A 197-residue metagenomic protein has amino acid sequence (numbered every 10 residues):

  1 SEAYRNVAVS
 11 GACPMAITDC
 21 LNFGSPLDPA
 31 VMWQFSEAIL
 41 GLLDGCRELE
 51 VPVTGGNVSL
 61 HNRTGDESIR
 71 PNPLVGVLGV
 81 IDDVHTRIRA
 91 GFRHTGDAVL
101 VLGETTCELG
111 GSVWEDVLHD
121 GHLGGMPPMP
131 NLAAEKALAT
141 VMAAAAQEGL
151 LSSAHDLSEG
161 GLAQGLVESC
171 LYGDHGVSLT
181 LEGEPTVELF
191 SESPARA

Functional and structural regions predicted by a protein language model:
S1, G79-D82, M129-A139, T180-E184: A general structural motif
Y4-R5: Phosphate-binding active sites in nucleotide-utilizing proteins
G11: Active-site catalytic microenvironments in core metabolic enzymes, especially phosphate/sugar-handling
P14-G110: Glycine-rich anion-binding loops of enzyme active sites
A38-G45, L49, T54, V58-L74 (+3 more regions): Glycine-/charge-enriched secondary-structure boundary and capping motifs
A90-H94, E115-H119, L166-D174: Short, solvent-exposed amphipathic alpha-helical segments in soluble enzyme and RNA/protein-processing domains
G110-P128: Short, compositionally biased
